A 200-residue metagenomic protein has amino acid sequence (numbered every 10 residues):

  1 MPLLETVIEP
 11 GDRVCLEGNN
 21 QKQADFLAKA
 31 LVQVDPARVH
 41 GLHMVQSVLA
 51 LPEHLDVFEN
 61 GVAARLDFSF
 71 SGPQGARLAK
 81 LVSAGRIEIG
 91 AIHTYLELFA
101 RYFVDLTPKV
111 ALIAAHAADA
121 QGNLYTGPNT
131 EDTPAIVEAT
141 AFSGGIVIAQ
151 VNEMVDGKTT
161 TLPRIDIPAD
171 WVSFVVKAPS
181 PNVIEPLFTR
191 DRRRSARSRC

Functional and structural regions predicted by a protein language model:
M1-C200: Conserved alpha/beta enzyme-core scaffold
